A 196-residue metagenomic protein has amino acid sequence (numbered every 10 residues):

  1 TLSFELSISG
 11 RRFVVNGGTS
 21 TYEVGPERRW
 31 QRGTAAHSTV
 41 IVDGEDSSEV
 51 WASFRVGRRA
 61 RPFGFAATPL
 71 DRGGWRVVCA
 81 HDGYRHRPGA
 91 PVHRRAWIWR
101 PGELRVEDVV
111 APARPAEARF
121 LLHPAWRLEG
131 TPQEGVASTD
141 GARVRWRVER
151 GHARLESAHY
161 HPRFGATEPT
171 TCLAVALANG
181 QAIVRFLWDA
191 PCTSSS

Functional and structural regions predicted by a protein language model:
T1-W30: Internal mixed beta-strand/loop scaffold within catalytic domains of large alpha/beta enzymes
T19-S196: CBM-like, beta-strand-rich accessory domains located in the C-terminal region of large, secreted polysaccharide-active
